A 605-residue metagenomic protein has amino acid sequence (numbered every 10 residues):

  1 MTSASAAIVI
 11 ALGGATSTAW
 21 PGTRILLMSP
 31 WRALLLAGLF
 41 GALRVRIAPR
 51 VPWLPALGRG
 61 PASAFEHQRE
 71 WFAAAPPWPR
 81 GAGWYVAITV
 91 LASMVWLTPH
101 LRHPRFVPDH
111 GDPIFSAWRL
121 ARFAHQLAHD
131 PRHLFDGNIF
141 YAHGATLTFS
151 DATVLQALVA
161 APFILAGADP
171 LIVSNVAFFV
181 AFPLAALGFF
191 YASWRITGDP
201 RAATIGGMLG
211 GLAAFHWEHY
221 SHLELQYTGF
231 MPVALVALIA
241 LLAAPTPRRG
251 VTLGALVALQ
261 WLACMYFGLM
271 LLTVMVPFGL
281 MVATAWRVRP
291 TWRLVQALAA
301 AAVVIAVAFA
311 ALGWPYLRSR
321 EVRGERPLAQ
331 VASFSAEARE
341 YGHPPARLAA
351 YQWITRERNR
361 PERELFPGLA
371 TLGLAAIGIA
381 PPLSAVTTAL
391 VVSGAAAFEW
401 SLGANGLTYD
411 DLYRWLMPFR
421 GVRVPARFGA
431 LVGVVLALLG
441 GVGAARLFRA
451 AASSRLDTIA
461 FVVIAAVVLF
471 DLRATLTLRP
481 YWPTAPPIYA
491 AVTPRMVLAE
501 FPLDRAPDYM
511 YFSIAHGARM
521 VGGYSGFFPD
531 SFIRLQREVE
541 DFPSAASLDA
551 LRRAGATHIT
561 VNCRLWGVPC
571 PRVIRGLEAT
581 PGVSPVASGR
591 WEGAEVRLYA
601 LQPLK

Functional and structural regions predicted by a protein language model:
M1, A37-L97, Q296-V303, A380 (+2 more regions): Start-transfer (signal-anchor) and selected internal transmembrane alpha helices of multi-pass inner/ER membrane
T18-P30, E218-L225, S335-E337, W353-R363 (+3 more regions): Membrane-helix boundary/interfacial segments in multi-pass membrane proteins
P76, W286-A299, L374-T408, R449-T458: Membrane-interface helix-loop-helix junctions at transmembrane boundaries of multi-pass membrane enzymes, predominantly
A82-L91, A255-L256, R289-W314, L328-S333 (+1 more regions): Hydrophobic alpha-helical membrane-interfacial segments at the cytosolic entry of transmembrane helices
T89, S93, A177-I196, P200-T284 (+4 more regions): Membrane-embedded helix bundles of polyisoprenyl
L91-A185, A213-T228, F334-R358, A404-Y409 (+1 more regions): Membrane-interface coil-to-helix junctions
L298-V307, L438, V442-D471: Signature aromatic-anchored transmembrane alpha helix within multi-pass, membrane-resident enzymes that catalyze glycan
P327-A329, F334, V463-K605: Extracytoplasmic
